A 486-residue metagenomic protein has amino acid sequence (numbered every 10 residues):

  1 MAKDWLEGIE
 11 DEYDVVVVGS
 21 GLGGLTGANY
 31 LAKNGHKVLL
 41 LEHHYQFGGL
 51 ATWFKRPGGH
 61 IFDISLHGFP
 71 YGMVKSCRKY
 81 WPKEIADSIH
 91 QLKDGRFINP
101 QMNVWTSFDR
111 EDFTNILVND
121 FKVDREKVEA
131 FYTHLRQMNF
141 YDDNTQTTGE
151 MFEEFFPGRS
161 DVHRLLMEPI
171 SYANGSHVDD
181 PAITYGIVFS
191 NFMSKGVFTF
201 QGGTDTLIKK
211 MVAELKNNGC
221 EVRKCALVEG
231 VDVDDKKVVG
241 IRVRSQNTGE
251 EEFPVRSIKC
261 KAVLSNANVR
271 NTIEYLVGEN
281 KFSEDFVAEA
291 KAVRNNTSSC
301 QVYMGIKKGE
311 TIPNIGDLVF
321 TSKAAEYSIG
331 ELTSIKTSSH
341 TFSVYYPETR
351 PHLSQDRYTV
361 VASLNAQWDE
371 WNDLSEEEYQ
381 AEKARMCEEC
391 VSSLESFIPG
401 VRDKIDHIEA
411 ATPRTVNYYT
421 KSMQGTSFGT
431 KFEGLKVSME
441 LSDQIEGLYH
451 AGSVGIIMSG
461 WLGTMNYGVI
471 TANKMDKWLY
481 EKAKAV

Functional and structural regions predicted by a protein language model:
A2-V123: N-terminal glycine-rich phosphate/pyrophosphate-binding loop and immediately adjacent elements
P100-T184: Rossmann-like flavin
R164-A173, S396-M458: A glycine-rich dinucleotide-binding beta-alpha-beta segment and adjacent secondary-structure elements that constitute
F189-E251: Helical element adjacent to the flavin cofactor pocket in flavoenzyme catalytic cores
E229-S354: Mid-domain catalytic core of redox enzymes that form a hydrophobic substrate pocket/lid adjacent to a catalytic redox
V233, D476-V486: Active-site-proximal substrate-binding core of FAD-dependent oxidoreductases
K307-A411: C-terminal segments that line or cap access tunnels to active or ligand-binding sites in enzymes and enzyme-associated
S453-L479: A conserved FAD-binding loop/helix module that cradles the flavin
